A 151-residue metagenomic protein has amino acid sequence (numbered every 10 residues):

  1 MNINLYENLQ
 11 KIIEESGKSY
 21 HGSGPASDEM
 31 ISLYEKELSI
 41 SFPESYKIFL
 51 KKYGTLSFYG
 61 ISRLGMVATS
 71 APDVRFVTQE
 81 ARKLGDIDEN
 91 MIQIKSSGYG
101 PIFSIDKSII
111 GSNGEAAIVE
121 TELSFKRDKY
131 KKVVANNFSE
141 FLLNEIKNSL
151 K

Functional and structural regions predicted by a protein language model:
M1-F103, I110, I146-S149: A surface-exposed partner-binding patch
S23-G24, K131-V134: Aromatic-acidic/polar surface patches that form glycan- and anion
S104-K132: Segments surrounding the PLD/"HKD" phosphodiesterase catalytic module and close analogs
R127, F138-N144: Glycine-rich, aromatic-bearing surface loops/beta-hairpins
V133-F138, N148: Low-complexity, intrinsically disordered terminal/linker segments enriched in charged and Gly/Pro repeats
